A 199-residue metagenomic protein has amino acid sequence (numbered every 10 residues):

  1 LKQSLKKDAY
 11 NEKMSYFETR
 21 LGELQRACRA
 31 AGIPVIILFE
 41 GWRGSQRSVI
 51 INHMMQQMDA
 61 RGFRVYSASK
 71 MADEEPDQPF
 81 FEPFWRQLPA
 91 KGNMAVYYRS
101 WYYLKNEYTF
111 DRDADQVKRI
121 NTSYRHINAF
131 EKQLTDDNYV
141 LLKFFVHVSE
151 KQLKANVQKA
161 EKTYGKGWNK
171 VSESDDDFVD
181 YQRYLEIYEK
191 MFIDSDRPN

Functional and structural regions predicted by a protein language model:
L1-N199: Glycine-rich phosphate-binding loop of ATP-dependent small-molecule kinases
